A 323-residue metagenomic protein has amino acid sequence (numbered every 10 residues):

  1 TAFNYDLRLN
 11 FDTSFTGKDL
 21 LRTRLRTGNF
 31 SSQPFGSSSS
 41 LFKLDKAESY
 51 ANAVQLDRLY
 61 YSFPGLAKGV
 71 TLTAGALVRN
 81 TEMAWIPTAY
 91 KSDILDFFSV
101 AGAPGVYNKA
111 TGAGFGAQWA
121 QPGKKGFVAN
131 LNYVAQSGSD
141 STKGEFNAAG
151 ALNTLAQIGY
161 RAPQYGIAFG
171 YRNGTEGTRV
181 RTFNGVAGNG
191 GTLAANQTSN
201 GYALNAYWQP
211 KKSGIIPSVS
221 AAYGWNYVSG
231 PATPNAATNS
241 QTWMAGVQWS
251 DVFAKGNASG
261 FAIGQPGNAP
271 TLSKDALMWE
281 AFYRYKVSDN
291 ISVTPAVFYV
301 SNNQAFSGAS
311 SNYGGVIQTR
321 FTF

Functional and structural regions predicted by a protein language model:
A2-G138, G159-R161, A237, M244-N268: Outer membrane beta-barrel
A2-N4, S49-L56, V106-A110, N147-A151 (+4 more regions): Transmembrane beta-barrel outer-membrane domains
L9, L59, F115, A156 (+5 more regions): Membrane-embedded beta-strands of outer-membrane beta-barrel proteins, especially the hydrophobic/small aromatic
S32-P34, M83-I86, D140-T142, T178-V180 (+3 more regions): Outer-membrane beta-barrel proteins
L44-A47, S99-A103, S141-G144, A187-L193 (+2 more regions): Extracellular loop and loop/strand-boundary signature of outer-membrane beta-barrel proteins
K124-G126, A149, Y160-M278: Detector for outer-membrane/organellar transmembrane beta-barrel domains, recognizing the amphipathic beta-strand
D275-Y313: Internal helix-turn-beta structural module
S311-F323: Outer-membrane beta-barrel "beta-signal"
